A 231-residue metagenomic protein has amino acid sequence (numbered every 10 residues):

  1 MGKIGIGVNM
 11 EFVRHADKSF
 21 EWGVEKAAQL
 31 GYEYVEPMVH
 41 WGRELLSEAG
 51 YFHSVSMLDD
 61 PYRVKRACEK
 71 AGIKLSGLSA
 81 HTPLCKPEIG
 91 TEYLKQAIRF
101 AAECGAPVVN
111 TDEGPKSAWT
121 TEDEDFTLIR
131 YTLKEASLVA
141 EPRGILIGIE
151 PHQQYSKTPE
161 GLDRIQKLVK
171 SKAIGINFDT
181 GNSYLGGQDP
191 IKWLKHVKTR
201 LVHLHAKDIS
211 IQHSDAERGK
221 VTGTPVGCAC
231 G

Functional and structural regions predicted by a protein language model:
M1-D17: Boundary/entry segment of secreted carbohydrate-active catalytic domains
G2-I4, W41-L45, L75-L78, G114-S117 (+2 more regions): A short alpha-helix capping/helix-coil boundary motif
M10-R14, V39-R43, H81-L84, E113-S117 (+3 more regions): Active-site-proximal loop/turn and secondary-structure-junction residues that shape catalytic pockets, frequently
F12-V13, H53-S54, P87, D125-F126 (+2 more regions): A generic secondary-structure micro-motif detector that highlights 1-2 residue hydrophobic/ambivalent hotspots embedded
R14-D17, E21-V24, L46-V55, T120 (+2 more regions): Gly/Pro-rich active-site loop or hairpin
W22-A28, Y34, P61-I176, L185 (+1 more regions): Active-site acidic/histidine proton-transfer and metal-coordination neighborhood in alpha/beta enzyme cores
Y32-H40, A106, N110-D112, K198-Q212: Non-cysteine beta-strand/loop elements that form the S-adenosyl-L-methionine
E36-R63, P115-T120: Glycine-rich, proline-tolerant flexible connector loops at the mouths of alpha/beta enzymes
